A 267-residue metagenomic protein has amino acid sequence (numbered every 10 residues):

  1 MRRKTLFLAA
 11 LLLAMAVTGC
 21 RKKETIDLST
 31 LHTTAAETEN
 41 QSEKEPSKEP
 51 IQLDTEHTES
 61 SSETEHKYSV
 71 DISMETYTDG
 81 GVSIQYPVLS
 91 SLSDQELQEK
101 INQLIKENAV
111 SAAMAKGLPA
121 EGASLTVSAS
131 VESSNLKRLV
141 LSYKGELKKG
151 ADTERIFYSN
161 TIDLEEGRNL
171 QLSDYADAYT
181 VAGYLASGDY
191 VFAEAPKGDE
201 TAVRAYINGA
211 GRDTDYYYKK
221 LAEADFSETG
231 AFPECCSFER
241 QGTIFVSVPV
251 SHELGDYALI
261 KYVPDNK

Functional and structural regions predicted by a protein language model:
M1-T5, R21-K22: Positively charged n-region of N-terminal signal peptides that target proteins for export
L6-L12: Sec-dependent N-terminal signal peptides
A16-G19: C-terminal motif of bacterial Sec signal peptides marking the signal peptidase cleavage site
R21-K267: Compositionally biased intrinsically disordered regions enriched in Thr/Gly
